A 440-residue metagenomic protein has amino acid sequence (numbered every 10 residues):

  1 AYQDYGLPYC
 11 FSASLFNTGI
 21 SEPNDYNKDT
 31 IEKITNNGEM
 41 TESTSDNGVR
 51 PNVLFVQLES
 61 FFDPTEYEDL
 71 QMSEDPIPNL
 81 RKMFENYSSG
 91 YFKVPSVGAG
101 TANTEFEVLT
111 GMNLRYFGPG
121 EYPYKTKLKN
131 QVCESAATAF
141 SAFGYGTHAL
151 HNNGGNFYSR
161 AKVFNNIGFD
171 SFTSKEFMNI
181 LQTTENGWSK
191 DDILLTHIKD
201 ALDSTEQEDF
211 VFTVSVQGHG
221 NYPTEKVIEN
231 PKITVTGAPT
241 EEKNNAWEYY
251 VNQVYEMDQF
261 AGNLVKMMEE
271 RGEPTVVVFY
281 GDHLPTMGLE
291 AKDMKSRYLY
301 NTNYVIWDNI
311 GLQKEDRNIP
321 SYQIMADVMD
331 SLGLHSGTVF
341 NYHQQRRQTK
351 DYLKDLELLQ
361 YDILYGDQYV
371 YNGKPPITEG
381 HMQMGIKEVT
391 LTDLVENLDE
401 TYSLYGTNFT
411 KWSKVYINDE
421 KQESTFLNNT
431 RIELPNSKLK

Functional and structural regions predicted by a protein language model:
A1-Q3, L439: Transmembrane and membrane-interface helices of multi-pass, inner-membrane envelope-modifying transferases
D4-Y9, P23-K28, I77, A102-E105 (+1 more regions): Alpha-helix initiation and N-capping motif
G6-G48: Helix-hairpin-helix/helix-loop-helix acidic hairpins
G38-R50, L58, D63-E433, K440: Solvent-exposed soluble domains appended to multi-pass membrane proteins
